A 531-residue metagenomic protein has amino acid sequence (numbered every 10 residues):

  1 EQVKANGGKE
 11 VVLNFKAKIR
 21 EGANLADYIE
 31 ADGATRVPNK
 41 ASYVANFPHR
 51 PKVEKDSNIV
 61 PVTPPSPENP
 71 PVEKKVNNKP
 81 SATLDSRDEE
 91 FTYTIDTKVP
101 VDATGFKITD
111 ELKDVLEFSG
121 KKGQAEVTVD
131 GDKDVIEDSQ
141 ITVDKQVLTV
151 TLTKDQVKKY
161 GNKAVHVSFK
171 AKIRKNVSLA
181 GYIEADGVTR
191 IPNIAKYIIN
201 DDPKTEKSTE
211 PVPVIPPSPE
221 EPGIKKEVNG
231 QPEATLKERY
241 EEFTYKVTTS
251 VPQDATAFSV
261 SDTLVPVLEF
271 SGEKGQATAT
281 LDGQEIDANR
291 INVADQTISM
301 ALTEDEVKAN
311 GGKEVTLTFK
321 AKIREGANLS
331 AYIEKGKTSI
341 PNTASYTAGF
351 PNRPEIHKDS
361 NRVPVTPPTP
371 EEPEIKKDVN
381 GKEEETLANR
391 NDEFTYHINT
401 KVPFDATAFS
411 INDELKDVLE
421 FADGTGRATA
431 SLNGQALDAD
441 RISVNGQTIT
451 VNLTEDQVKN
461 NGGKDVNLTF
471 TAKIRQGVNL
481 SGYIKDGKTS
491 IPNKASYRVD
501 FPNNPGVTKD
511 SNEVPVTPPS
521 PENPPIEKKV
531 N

Functional and structural regions predicted by a protein language model:
E1, K107-L152, A257-E306, A408-D456: A surface/secretory-pathway sequence property marking extracellular, secreted, or lumenal proteins enriched
Q2-T35, I95, V150-T189, A301-I340 (+2 more regions): Low-complexity, intrinsically disordered segments enriched in Ser/Thr together with acidic residues
K4-N6, S81-E89, Y160, E233-F243 (+5 more regions): Short, solvent-exposed beta-strand/turn "edge" segments of beta-rich domains on protein surfaces
F15, A41, K74, I95 (+13 more regions): Extracellular/surface recognition and adhesion modules
A17-A23, Y43-F47, T97-V101, L112-D114 (+14 more regions): Beta-strand elements of well-folded, non-transmembrane domains
A26-I29, T35-N77, L179-I183, T189-N229 (+3 more regions): Extracellular/luminal low-complexity Ser/Thr/Pro-rich, glycosylation-prone repeat/linker regions
V76-P80, K122-G123, V228-P232, K274-G275 (+3 more regions): Surface-exposed, proline-enriched loop/turn segments that connect beta strands in immunoglobulin-like
D85-G105, K237-T256, A388-T407, V530-N531: Short beta-strand elements of extracellular/lumenal beta-sandwich folds
